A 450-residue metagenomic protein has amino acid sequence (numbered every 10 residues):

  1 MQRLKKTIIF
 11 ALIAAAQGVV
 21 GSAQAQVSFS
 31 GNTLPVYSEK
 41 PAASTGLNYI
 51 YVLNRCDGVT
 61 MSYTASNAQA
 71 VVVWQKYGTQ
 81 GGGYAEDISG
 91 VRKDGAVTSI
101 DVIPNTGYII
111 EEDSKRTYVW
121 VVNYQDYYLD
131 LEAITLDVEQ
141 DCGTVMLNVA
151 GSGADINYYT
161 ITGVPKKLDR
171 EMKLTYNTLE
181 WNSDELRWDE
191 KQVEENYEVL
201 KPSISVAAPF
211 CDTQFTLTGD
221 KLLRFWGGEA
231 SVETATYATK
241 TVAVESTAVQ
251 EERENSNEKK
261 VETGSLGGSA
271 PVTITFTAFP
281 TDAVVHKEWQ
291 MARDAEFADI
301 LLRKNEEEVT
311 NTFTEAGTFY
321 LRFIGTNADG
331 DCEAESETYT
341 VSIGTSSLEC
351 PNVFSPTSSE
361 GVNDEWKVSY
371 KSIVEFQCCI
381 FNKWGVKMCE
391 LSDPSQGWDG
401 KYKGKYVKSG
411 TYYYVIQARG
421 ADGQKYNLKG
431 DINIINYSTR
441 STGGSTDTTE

Functional and structural regions predicted by a protein language model:
M1-G31, E450: Bacterial Sec-dependent N-terminal signal peptides
V59-T64, M146-G151, G267-P280, N363-V368: A short beta-strand segment in extracellular, disulfide-stabilized domains
V72, Y159, H286-M291, C378: Short beta-strand elements bearing conserved aromatic residues within extracellular beta-rich modules
G82-D94, D189-L200, A298-E306, E390-P394: Short beta-strand segments within Ig-like beta-sandwich modules, predominantly Fibronectin type-III
N105-I109, D212-T216, T318-R322, K408-V415: Short, conserved beta-strand segments of beta-strand-rich sandwich/propeller modules, principally
E111-E112, G219, G325, I416-A418: Conserved structural position at the C-terminal beta-strand of extracellular beta-sandwich adhesion modules
E195-N352, K371: Short, compositionally biased serine/threonine- and acidic-rich segments at solvent-exposed termini, linkers, or domain
T273-F276, A316, Y339-E450: Short loop/turn motifs at secondary-structure boundaries
